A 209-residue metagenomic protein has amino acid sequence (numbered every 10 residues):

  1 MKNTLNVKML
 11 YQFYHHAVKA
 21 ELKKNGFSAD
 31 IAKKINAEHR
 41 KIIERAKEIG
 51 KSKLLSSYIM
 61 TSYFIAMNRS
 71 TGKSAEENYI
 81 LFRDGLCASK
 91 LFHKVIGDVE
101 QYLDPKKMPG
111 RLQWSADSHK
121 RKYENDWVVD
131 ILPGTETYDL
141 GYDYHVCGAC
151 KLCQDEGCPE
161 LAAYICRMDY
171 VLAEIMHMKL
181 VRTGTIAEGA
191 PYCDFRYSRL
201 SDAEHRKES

Functional and structural regions predicted by a protein language model:
M1-R69: N-terminal, charged low-complexity regulatory/assembly segments
V7, G157-C158, E208: A generic structural signal for short
D30-K34, A75-A88, R182-A187: Short alpha-helical "patches" and their helix-cap loops
K51-L55, I59, C153, G157 (+2 more regions): Conserved aromatic-histidine-acidic binding/catalytic patches
I59-I65, R69-E156: Amphipathic interaction/junction segments at domain boundaries or subunit interfaces
D130, D155-Y170: Conserved helix-adjacent loop modules within structured domains
A163-S209: C-terminal structured interaction module
